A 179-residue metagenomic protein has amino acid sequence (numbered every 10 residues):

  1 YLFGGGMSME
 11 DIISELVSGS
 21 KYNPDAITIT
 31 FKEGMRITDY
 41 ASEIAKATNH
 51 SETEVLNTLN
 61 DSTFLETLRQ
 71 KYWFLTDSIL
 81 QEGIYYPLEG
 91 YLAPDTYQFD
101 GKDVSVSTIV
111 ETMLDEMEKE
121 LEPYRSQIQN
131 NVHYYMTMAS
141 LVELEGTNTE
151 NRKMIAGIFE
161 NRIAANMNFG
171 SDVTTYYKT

Functional and structural regions predicted by a protein language model:
Y1-Y177: Conserved catalytic or metal-liganding residues and their short signature motifs at active sites of enzymes
